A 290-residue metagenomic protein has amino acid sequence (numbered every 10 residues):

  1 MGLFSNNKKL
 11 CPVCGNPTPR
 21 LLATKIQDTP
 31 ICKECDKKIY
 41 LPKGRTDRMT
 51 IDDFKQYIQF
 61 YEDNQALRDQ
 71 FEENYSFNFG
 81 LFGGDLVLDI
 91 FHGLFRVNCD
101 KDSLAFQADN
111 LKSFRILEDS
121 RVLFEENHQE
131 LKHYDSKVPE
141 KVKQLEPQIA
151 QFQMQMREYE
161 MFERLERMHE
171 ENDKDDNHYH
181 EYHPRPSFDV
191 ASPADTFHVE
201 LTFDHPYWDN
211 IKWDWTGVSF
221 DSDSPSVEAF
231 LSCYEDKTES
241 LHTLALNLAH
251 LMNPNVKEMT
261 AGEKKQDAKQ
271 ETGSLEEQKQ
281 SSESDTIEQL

Functional and structural regions predicted by a protein language model:
M1-K9, L111-F114, Q289-L290: A broadly conserved sequence feature marking short terminus-proximal activation segments in nucleic acid-centric
M1-N64: N-terminal cysteine/histidine-rich coordination modules
P30, G93-F95: Hydrophobic residues embedded in beta-strands of well-ordered beta-sheets
I39-G93, D100, R121-E126, E130 (+1 more regions): Anionic N-terminal interaction surfaces
F91, N98-K101, T202-W208: Short, flexible beta-strand-to-coil junctions
F95-V97, F114: Short hydrophobic/aromatic-rich beta-strand segments that constitute the beta-sheet cores of beta-sandwich/beta-barrel
K101-S113: Short coil-to-beta-strand transition motifs
F114-L290: Acidic, Ser/Thr- and proline-rich intrinsically disordered linker/docking segments of eukaryotic scaffolds
